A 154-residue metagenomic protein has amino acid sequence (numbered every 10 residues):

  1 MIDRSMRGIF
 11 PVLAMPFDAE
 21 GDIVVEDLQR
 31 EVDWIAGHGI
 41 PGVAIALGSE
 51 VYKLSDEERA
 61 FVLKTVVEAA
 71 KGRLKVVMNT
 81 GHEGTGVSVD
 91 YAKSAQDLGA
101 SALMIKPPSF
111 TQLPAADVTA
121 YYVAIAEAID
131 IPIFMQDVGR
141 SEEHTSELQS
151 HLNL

Functional and structural regions predicted by a protein language model:
I2-E142: Active-site beta->alpha loop and helix N-cap motifs at the rims of alpha/beta catalytic domains
E143-L154: Single conserved hydrophobic/aromatic residue that forms the stacking wall/gate of nucleotide- or nucleobase-binding
